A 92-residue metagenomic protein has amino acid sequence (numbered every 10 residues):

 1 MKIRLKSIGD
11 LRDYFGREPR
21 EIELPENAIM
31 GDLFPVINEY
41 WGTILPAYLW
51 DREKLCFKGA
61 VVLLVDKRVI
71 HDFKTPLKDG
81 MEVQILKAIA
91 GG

Functional and structural regions predicted by a protein language model:
M1-G91: Ubiquitin-like/PB1-type beta-grasp interaction modules and other compact soluble beta-rich domains
